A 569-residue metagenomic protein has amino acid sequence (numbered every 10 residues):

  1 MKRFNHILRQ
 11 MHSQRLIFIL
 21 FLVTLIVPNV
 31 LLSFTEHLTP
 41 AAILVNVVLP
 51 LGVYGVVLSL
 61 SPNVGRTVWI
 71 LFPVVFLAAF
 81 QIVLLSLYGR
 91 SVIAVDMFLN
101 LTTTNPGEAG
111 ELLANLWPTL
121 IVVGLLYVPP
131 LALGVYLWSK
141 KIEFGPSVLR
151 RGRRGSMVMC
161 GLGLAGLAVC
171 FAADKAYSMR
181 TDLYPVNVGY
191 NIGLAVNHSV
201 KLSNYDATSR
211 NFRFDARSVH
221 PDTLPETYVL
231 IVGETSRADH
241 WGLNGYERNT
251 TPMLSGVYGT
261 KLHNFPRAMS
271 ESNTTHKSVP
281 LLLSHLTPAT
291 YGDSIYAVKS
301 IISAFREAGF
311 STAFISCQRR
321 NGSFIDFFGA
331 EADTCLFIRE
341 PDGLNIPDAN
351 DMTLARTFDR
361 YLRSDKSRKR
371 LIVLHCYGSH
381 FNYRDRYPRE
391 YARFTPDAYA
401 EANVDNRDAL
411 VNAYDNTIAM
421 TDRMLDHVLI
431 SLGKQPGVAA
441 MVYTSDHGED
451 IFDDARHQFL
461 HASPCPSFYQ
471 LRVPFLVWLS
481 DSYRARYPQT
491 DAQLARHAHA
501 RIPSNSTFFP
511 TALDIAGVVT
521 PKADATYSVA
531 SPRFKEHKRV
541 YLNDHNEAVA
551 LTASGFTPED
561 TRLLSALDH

Functional and structural regions predicted by a protein language model:
M1-Y184: Transmembrane and membrane-interface helices of multi-pass, inner-membrane envelope-modifying transferases
N5-L20, P40, L60-V68, R153-R154 (+6 more regions): Membrane-interface soluble catalytic domains
T35, P40-A41, M179, A289-Y291 (+6 more regions): Active-site rim elements
Y54-G55, R356-R360, A398-M441, V477: A long, amphipathic alpha-helix that forms part of the scaffold/cap immediately adjacent to metal-dependent active
G161-L230, T235-E401, S504-N505, P510-K535: Active-site-proximal alpha/beta segments of enzymes that process anionic O-linked groups
V229, T417-L460, F509-L513: Metal-dependent active-site segment of extracytoplasmic phospho-/sulfohydrolases and closely related
V279-P280, R472-F475: Small-molecule pocket liners
H375, H380-F381, H447, H457-P464: Histidine-centered active-site/metal-ligand motif
